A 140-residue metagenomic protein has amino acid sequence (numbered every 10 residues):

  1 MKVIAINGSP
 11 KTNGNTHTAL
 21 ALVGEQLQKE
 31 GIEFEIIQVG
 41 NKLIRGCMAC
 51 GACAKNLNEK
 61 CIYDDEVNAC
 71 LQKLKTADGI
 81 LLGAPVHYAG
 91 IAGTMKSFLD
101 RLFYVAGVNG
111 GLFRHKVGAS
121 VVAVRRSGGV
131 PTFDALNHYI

Functional and structural regions predicted by a protein language model:
K2-I32: N-terminal beta1-alpha1 ligand-phosphate binding loop
I6-G8, V39, V122-R125: Cofactor-binding loop segments of dinucleotide-utilizing enzymes, especially the Rossmann-like FAD- and NAD(P)+-binding
G14, L57, G90-I91: Glycine/Thr-rich phosphate-binding loops of Rossmann-like dinucleotide-binding domains
G31-E33, N58, H115: A generic structural signal for alpha->beta connector loops
I32-K42: A short beta-strand-loop structural module common to alpha/beta enzyme folds
K42-L74: Cysteine-cluster motifs in flexible loop/terminal segments that predominantly coordinate metals
I62-I140: Helix-loop-strand module that forms the ligand-binding subsite of alpha/beta enzymes
